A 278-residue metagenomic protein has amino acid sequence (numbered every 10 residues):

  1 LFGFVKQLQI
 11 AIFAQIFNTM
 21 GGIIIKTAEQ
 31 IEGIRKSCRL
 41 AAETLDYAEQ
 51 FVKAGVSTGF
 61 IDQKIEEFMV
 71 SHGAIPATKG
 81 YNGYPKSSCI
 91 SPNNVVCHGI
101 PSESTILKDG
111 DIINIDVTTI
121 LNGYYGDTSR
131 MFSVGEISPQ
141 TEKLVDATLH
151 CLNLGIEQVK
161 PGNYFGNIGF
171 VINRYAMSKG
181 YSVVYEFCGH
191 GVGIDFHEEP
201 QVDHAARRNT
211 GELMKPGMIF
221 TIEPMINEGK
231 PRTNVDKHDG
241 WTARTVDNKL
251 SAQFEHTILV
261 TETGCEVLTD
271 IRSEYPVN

Functional and structural regions predicted by a protein language model:
F2-F4, F13, F17: Aromatic (phenylalanine/tyrosine) cluster motif
Q7-L8: Cationic, low-complexity basic patches in intrinsically disordered or flexible, solvent-exposed regions
Q15-N278: Active-site neighborhoods and metal-handling regions in enzymes and metal-associated proteins
